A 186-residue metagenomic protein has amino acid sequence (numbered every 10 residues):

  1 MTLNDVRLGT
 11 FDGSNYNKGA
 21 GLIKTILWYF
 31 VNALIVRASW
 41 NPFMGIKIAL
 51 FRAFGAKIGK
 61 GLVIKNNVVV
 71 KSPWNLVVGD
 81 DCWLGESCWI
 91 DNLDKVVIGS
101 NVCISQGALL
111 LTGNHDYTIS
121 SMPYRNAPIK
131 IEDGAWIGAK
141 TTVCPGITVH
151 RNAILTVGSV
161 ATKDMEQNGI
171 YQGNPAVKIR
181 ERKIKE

Functional and structural regions predicted by a protein language model:
M1-A56, K60, G134, N152 (+1 more regions): Terminal amphipathic alpha-helical/low-complexity segments used for targeting or macromolecular assembly
A38-I48, V68-V78, W83-T148, N174-P175 (+1 more regions): Flexible, glycine/small-residue-enriched loop-and-beta-strand segment within the central core of proteins
L50, K60-L62, V70, S121 (+1 more regions): Short, functionally important structural connectors and interaction interfaces within domains
A139-K163: Beta-rich strand-turn-strand
